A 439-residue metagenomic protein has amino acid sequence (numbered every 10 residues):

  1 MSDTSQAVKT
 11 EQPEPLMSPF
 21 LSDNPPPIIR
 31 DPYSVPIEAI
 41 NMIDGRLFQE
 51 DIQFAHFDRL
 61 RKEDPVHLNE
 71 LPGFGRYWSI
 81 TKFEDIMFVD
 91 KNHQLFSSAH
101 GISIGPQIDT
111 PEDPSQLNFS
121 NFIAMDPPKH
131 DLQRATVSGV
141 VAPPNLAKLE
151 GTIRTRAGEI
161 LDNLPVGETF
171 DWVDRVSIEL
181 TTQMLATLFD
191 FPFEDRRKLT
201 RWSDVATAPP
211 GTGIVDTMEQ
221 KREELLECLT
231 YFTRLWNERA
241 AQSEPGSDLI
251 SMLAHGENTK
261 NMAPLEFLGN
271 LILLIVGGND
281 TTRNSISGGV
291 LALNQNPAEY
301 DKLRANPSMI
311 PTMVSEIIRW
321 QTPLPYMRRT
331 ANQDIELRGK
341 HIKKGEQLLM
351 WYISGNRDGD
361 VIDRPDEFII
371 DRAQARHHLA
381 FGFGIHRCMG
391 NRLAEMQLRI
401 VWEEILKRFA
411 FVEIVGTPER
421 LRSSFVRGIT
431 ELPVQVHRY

Functional and structural regions predicted by a protein language model:
M1-Y439: Cytochrome P450
